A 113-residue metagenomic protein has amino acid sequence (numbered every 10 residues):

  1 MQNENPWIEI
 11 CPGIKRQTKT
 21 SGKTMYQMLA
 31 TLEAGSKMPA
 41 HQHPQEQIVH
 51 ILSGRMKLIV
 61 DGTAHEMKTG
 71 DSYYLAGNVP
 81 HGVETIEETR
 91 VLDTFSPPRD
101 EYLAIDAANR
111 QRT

Functional and structural regions predicted by a protein language model:
M1-T24, A104-T113: A short, N-terminal "cap"/entry segment at the start of jelly-roll beta-barrel domains of the cupin/DSBH fold
C11, M28-Q42: Conserved short histidine dyad/triad with adjacent acidic residue
A30, L58-V60, L92, D100-A108 (+1 more regions): Anionic, Ser/Thr-rich low-complexity intrinsically disordered regions
T31-E33, H43-L58: Short, conserved beta-strand element in jelly-roll/cupin
I48, R55-K57, A64, P80 (+1 more regions): Structural motif
L52-S53, K68-T69, E87: A cytosolic small-molecule/anion-sensing beta-strand core signal
G62-N78: Short acidic-glycine-tyrosine-enriched beta hairpin
G77-E101: Ligand-binding loop in jelly-roll beta-barrel domains
